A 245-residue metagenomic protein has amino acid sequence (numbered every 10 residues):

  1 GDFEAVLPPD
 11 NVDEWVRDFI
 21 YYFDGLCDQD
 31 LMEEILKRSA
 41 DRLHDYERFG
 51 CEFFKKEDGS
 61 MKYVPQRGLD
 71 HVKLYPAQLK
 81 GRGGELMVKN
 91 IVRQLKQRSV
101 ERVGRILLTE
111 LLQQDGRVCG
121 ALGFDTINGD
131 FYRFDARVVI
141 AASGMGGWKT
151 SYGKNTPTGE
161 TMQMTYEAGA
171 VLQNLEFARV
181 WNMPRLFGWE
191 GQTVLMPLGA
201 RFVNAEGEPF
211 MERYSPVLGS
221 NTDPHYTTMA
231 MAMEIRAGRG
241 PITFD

Functional and structural regions predicted by a protein language model:
F3-I35: Glycine-rich active-site loop/strand segments that organize a redox cofactor
V12, D28, M32-L43, K80-V88 (+4 more regions): Generic structural signal for well-ordered, non-membrane alpha-helical segments in soluble metabolic enzymes
L26-E33, L43-M61, V171-N174: A short alpha-helix-loop-beta-strand transition element characteristic of N-terminal alpha/beta dinucleotide-binding
D45-D130, A142, R185-G188, F202: Conserved redox-cofactor binding core of oxidoreductases
A121, R133-G144, T165: Short hydrophobic core segments
A141-G153: Flavin (primarily FAD) binding-site architecture
M164, A170-D245: An anion/pyrophosphate-binding glycine-rich loop and adjacent beta-alpha core in soluble alpha-beta enzymes
